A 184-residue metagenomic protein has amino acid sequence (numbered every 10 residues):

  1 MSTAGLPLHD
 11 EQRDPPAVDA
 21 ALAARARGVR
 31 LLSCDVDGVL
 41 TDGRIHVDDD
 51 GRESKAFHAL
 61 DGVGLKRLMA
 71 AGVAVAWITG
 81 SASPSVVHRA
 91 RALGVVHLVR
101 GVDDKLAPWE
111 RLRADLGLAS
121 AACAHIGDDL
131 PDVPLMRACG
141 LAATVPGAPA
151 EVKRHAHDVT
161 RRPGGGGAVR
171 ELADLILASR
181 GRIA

Functional and structural regions predicted by a protein language model:
M1-C34, A184: Non-catalytic pre-domain segments flanking phosphatase-related domains
H9-E11, P16, R52-K55, R100-G101: Short, flexible loop segments at the rims of nucleotide/cofactor-binding pockets, characterized by
P15-V18, D61, K105, D129: Amphipathic coiled-coil/heptad-repeat helices and related helical stalk/stem segments that mediate oligomerization
G28-R30, V73, A121-A122: Short coil/turn segments at beta-strand junctions that form active-site/ligand-binding loops
G28-R44, M136, V169: Asp-based phosphoryl-transfer active-site loop
L40-M69: A positional/architectural concept
G51-H58, S85, R91-L93, H97-V99 (+1 more regions): Mg2+-dependent phosphoryl-transfer enzymes with acidic/Ser/Thr/Gly-rich catalytic loops
L65-R89, V99-R100: Substrate-recognition element of Asp-dependent hydrolases with the DxDx(T/V) motif
